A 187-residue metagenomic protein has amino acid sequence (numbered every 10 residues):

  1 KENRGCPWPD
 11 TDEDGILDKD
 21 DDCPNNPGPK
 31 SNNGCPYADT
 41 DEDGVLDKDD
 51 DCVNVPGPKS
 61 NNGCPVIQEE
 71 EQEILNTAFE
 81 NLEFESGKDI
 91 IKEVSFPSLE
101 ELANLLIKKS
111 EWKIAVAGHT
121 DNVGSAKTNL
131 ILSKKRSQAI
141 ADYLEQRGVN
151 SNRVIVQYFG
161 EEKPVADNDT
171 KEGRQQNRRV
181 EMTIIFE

Functional and structural regions predicted by a protein language model:
K1-K113, E187: Periplasmic peptidoglycan-binding/tethering modules of Gram-negative envelope proteins
D89-V94, K109, A117-E187: Periplasmic OmpA-like peptidoglycan-binding domain that tethers envelope proteins to the cell wall
